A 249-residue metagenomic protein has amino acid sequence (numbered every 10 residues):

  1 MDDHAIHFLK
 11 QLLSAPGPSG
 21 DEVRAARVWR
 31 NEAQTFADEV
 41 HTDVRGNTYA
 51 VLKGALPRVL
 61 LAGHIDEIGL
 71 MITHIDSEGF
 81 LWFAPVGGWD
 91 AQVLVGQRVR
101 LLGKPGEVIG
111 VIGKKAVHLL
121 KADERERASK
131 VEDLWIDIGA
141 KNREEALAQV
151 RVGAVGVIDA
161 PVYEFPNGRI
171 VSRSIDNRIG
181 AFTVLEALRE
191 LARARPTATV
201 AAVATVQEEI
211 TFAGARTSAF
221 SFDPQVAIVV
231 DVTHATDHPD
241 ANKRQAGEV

Functional and structural regions predicted by a protein language model:
M1-V249: N-terminal hydrophobic/helix-forming segments and targeting peptides
